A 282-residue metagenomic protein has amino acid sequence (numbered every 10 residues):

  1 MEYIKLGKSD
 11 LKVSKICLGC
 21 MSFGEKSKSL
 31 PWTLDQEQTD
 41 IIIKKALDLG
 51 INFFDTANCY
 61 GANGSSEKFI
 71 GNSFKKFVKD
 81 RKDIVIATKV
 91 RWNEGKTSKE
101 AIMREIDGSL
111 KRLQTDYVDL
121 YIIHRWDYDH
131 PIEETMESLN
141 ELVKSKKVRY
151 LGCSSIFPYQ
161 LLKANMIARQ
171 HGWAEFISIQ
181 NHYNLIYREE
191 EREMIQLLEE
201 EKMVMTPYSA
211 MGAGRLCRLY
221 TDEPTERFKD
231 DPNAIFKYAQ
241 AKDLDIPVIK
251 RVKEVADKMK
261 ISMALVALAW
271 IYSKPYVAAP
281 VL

Functional and structural regions predicted by a protein language model:
M1-I84, K144: N-terminal binding-site loop/beta-alpha segment at the start of enzyme catalytic domains that lines or forms
L6, L18, T39, F54 (+11 more regions): Conserved, mostly hydrophobic/aromatic
L11-I16, G50-N52, K79-I84, T115-D119 (+5 more regions): Short, well-ordered coil/turn segments that N-cap beta-strands
C20, T56-N58, T88-V90, I122-R125 (+4 more regions): A cross-domain feature marking catalytic cores of carbohydrate-active enzymes and several ubiquitous metabolic/repair
K26, N93-E189, E193: Glycine/proline-rich, positively charged, aromatic-decorated active-site loop/lid region on the catalytic face
V143, D230, Y238-L282: Conserved short secondary-structure transition element at the edge of the structured enzyme core that lines
E189-E226, S262: Aromatic-lined glycan-binding groove of carbohydrate-active enzymes
